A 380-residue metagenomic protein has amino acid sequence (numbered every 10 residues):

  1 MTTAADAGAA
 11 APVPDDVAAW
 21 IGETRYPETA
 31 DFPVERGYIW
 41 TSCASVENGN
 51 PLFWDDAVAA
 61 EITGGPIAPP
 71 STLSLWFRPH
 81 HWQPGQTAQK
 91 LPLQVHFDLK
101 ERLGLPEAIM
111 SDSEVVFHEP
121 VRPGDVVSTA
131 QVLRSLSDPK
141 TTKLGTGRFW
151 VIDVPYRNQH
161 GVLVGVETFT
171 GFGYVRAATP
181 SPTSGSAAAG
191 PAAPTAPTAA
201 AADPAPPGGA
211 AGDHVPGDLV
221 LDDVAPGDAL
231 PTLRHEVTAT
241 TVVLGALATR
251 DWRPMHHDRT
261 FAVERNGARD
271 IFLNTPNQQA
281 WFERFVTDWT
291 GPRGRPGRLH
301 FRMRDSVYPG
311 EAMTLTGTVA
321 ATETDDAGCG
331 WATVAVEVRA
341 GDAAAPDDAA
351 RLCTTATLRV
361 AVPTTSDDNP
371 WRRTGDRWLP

Functional and structural regions predicted by a protein language model:
T2-D112, P180-G294, T365-P380: Hot-dog-fold acyl-thioester-processing enzymes
T2-P27, M110-A229, M303, V307-P380: HotDog/MaoC-like acyl-thioester-processing domains
V58, K140-T141, G147, V243 (+3 more regions): Sparse recognition of residues in long alpha-helices and their boundaries
D270, N277-T322, R339: Catalytic-pocket segment enriched in acidic/His residues
